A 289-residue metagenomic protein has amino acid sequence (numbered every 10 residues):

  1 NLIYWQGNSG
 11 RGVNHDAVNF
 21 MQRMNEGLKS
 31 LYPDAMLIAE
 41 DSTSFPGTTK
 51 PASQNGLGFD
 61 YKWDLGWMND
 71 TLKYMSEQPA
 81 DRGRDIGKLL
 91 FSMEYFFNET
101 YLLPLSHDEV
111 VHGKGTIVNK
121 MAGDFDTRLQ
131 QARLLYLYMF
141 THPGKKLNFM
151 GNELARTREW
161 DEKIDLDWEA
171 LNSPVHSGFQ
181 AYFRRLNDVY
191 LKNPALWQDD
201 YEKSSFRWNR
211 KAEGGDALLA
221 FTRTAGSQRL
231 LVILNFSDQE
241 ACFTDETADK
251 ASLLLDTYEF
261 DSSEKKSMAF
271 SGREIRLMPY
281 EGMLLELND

Functional and structural regions predicted by a protein language model:
L2-D161, L191, W197, Y201 (+2 more regions): Conserved alpha/beta catalytic core and glycan-binding cleft of carbohydrate-active enzymes
Y101-L103, L219, S252, I275 (+1 more regions): A broad, low-specificity signal marking well-ordered, structured residues that form hydrophobic/aromatic
W160-E169: Acyl/amide activation-and-transfer machinery of modular secondary-metabolite enzymes
V175-L196: Catalytic cores of secreted or luminal carbohydrate-active enzymes
L186, A251, Y280: A residue-level signal for conserved active-site and pocket-lining positions in enzyme catalytic cores
E240-F260: Beta-strand-rich binding/interaction modules
L254-G272: Solvent-exposed beta-strand/loop surfaces of large extracellular or lumenal domains
K266-D289: C-terminal beta-strand-rich structural cap/linker in extracellular carbohydrate-active enzymes
